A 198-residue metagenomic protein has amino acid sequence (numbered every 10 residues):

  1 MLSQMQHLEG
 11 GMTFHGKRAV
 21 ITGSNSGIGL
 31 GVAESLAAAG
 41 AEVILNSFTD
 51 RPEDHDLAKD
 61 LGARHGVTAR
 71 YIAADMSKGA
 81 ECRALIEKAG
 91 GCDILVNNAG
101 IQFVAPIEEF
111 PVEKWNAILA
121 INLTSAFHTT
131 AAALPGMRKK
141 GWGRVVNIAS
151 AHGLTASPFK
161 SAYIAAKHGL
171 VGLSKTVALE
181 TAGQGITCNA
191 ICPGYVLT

Functional and structural regions predicted by a protein language model:
R18, N25-S26: Conserved glycine-rich cofactor-binding loop
A41-H55: Conserved glycine-rich Rossmann-like NAD(P)H-binding loop of the short-chain dehydrogenase/reductase
A73-A84, V112: The beta1-alpha1 cofactor-binding region of Rossmann-like NAD(H)/NADP(H)-dependent oxidoreductases
P106-I107, K114-L119: Substrate-binding pocket helix/loop in short-chain dehydrogenase/reductase
T130, A166, S174: Active-site helix of classical SDR
P135, L179-E180: Alpha-helical segment proximal to the catalytic Tyr-Lys
S150: Residue(s) in the substrate-gating loop at a strand-loop-helix junction that position the organic substrate next
